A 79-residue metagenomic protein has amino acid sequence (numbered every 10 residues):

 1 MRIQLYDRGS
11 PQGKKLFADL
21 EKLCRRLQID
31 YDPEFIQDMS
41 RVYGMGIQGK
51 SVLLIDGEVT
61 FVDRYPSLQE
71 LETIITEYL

Functional and structural regions predicted by a protein language model:
M1-K22: Local sequence-structure signature of Cys/Sec-based thiol-disulfide redox active-site neighborhoods
Y6, D32, F61: Short, flexible active-site loop motifs that bind/organize anionic cofactors or intermediates
E21-I29: Short helix-loop-beta junction
D30-M39: Thiol-based oxidoreductase modules, predominantly thioredoxin-like and allied folds used for disulfide exchange
S40-G44: A short acidic, often aromatic-flanked loop/helix-cap motif at beta-alpha or helix-coil junctions that lines enzyme
G46-L53: Structural micro-motif
G57-L79: Non-catalytic, surface beta->alpha helical segment in thiol-disulfide oxidoreductase systems
